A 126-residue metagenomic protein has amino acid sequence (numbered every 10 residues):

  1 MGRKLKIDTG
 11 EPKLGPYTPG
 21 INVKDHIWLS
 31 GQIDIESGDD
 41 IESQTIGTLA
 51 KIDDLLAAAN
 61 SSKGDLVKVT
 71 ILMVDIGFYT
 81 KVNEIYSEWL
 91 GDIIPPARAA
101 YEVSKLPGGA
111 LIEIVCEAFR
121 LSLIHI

Functional and structural regions predicted by a protein language model:
M1-V67, M73-L123: N-terminal presequence-like segments and the immediate start of the first folded domain
